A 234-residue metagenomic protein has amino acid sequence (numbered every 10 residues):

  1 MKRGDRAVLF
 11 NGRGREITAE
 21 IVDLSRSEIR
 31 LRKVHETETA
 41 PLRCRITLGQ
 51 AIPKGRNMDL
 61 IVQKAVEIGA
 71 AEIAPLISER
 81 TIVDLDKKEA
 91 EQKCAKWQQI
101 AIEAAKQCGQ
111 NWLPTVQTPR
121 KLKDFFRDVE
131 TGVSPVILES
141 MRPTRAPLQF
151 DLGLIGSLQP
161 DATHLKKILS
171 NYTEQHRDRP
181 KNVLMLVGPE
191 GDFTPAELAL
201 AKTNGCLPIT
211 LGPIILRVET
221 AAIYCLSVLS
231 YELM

Functional and structural regions predicted by a protein language model:
M1-E38, K88, I137: N-terminal positively charged helical leader segments and presequences
L31, L113-Q117, P208: Generic structural signal for residues in well-ordered beta-strands
E36-V133, I137, Q149-L152: RNA substrate-binding interface of SAM-dependent RNA methyltransferases
T131-P143, T173-Q175: Intrinsic, low-complexity polybasic segments
D151-H176, L184-L198, P208-I209: Active-site/ligand-binding-proximal alpha/beta "capping" segment
F193-M234: Structured adenosyl-cofactor binding patch, chiefly the S-adenosyl-L-methionine
